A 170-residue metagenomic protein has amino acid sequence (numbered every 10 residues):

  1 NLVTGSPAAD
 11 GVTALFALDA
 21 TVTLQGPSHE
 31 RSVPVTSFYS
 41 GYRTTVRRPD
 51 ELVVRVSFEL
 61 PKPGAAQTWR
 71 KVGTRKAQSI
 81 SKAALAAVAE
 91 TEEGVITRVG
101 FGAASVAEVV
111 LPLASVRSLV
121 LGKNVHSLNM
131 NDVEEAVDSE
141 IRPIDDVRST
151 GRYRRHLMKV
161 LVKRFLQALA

Functional and structural regions predicted by a protein language model:
N1-A170: C-terminal structural segment of proteins
